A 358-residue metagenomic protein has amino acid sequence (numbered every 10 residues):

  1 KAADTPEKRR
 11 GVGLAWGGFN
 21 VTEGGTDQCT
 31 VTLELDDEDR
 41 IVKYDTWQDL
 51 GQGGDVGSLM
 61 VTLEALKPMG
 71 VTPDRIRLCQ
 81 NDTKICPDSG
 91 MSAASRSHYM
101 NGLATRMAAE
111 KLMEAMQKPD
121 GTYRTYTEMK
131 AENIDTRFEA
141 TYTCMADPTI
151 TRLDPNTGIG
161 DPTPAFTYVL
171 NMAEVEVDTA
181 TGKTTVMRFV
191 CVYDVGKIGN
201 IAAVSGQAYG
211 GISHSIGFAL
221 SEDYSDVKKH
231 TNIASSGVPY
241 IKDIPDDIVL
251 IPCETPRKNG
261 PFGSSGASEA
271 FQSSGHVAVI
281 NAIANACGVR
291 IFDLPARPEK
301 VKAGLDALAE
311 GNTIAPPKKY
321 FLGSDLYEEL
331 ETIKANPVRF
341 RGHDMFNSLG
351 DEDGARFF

Functional and structural regions predicted by a protein language model:
K1-F358: Cofactor-binding beta-sheet edge motifs in enzyme active sites
